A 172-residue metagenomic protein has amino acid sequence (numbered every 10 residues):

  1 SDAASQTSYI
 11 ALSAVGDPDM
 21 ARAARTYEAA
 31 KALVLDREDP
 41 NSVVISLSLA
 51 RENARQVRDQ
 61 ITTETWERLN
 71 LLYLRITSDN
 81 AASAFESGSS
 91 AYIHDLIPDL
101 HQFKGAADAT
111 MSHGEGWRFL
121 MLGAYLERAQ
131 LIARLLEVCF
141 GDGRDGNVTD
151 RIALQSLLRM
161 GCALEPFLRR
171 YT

Functional and structural regions predicted by a protein language model:
D2-T172: Alpha-helical transmembrane segments and their helix-helix packing motifs
